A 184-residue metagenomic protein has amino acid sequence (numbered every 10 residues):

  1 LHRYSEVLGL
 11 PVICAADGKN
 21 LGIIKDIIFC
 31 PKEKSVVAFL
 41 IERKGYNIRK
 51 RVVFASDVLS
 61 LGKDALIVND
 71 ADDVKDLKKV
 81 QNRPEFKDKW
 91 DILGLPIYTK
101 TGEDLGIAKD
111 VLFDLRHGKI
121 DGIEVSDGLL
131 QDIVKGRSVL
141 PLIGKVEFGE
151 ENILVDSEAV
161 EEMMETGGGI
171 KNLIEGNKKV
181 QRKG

Functional and structural regions predicted by a protein language model:
L1-G184: Peripheral interaction segments used for macromolecular assembly
